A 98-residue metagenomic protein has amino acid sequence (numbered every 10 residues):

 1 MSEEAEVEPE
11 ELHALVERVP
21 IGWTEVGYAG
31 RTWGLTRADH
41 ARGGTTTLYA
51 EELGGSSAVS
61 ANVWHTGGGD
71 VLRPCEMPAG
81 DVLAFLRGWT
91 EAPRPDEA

Functional and structural regions predicted by a protein language model:
M1-S2, L72: Short, flexible active-site loop motifs that bind/organize anionic cofactors or intermediates
S2-T36: Negatively charged, low-complexity tracts enriched in Asp/Glu with abundant Ser/Thr
A5-P9, G88-A98: Short, charged, intrinsically disordered terminal tails
L12-L15, V82-L86: Generic structural signal of hydrophobic/aromatic residues within well-ordered alpha-helices of folded domains
P20, P78-A79, T90: Residues that cap or delimit alpha-helices
A41-L83: Acidic, aromatic-enriched beta-alpha/helix-loop junctions
